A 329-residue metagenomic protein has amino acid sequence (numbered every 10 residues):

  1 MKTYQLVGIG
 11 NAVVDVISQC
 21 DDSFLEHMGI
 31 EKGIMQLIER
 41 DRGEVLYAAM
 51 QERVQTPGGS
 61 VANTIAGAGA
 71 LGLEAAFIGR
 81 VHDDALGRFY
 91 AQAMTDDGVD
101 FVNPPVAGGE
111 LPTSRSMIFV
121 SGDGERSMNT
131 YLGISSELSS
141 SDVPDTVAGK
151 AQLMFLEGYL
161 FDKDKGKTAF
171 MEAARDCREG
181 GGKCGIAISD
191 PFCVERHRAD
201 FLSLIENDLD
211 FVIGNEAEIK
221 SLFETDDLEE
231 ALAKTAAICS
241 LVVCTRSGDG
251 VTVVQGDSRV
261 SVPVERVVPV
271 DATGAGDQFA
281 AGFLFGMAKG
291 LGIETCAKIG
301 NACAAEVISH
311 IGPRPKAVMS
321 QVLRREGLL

Functional and structural regions predicted by a protein language model:
M1-I78, R88-F89: Glycine-rich phosphate/adenosyl-contacting loop at the front of the ribokinase-like
M1-V7, A12, E26-K32, L37 (+5 more regions): Conserved phosphate-binding/catalytic region of the ribokinase-like
I65-E74, I118-S121, G286-K289: Alpha-helix C-terminal capping segments
A75, F101, C184-G185, V242: Hydrophobic beta-strand scaffold residues
A93-E110: A glycine-rich helix N-cap at a beta->alpha junction
V102-V106, I118-K163: Conserved phosphate-binding/catalytic loop of the ribokinase/pfkB sugar-kinase fold
D145-G149, I205-E206, A236: A short, aliphatic-rich alpha-helical micro-motif
L153-A233, D249-V251: Conserved beta-alpha-beta core of the PfkB/ribokinase-like small-molecule kinase fold
